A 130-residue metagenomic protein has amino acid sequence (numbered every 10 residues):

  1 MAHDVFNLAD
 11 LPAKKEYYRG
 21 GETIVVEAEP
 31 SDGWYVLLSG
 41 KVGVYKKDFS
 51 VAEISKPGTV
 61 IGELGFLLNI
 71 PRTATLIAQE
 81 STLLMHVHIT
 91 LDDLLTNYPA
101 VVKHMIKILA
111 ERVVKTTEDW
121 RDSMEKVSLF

Functional and structural regions predicted by a protein language model:
M1-G20: Cyclic nucleotide-binding regulatory module and flanking cytosolic helices
D4, L91-F130: A small-molecule sensor/coupling module
D10-L11, E29-S31, D48: Short, small/polar residue-rich loop motifs at catalytic or cofactor-binding pockets
L11, E53-I106: Cyclic-nucleotide recognition modules
Y18-G20, I24-E29: Short phosphate-coordinating micro-motif centered on Lys-Gly-acidic
R19-G20, L38-S39, K56, E80: A cytosolic small-molecule/anion-sensing beta-strand core signal
V26, W34, L76-I77: Replace "in large, NTP-powered and nucleic-acid-processing enzymes" with "in large, NTP-powered factors and other
D32-G43, K47, P57-T59: Glycine- and acidic-residue-biased ligand/ion/polar-headgroup-sensing regions
